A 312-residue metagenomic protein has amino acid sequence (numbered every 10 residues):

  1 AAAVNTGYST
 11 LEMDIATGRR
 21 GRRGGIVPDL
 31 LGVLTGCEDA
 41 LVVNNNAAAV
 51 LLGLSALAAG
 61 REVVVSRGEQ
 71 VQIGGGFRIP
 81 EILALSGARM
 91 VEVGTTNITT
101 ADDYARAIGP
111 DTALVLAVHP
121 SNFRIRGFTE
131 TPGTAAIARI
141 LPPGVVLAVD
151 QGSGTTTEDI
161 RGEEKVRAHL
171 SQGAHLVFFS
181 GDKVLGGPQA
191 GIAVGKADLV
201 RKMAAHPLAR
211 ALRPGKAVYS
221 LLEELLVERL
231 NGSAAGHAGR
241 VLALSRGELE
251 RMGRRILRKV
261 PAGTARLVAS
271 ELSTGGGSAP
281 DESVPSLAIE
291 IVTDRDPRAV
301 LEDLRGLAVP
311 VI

Functional and structural regions predicted by a protein language model:
A1, G191-A193, L287-V292: Short cationic amphipathic helices and targeting signals
A1-T17, D29: Glycine-rich phosphate-binding segment of PLP-dependent enzymes
V4-T6, G36, G215, E282-V284 (+1 more regions): A generic structural signal for short, non-catalytic loop/turn and secondary-structure boundary residues
V4-Y8, R210-A211, R305-I312: A common structural junction motif
I15-E228, V260, E302: Conserved PLP-enzyme active-site core in the AAT-like
V65, V218-Y219, L226-G275: Conserved PLP-dependent catalytic core of the aminotransferase class-I/II
A84, D198-A204, R229-G239, P280-P285: Short acidic (Asp/Glu) and glycine-rich catalytic loops that position anionic groups and cofactors
E250-I312: Conserved C-terminal alpha-helix-loop-beta "cap" of PLP-dependent enzymes that closes/shapes the active-site mouth
